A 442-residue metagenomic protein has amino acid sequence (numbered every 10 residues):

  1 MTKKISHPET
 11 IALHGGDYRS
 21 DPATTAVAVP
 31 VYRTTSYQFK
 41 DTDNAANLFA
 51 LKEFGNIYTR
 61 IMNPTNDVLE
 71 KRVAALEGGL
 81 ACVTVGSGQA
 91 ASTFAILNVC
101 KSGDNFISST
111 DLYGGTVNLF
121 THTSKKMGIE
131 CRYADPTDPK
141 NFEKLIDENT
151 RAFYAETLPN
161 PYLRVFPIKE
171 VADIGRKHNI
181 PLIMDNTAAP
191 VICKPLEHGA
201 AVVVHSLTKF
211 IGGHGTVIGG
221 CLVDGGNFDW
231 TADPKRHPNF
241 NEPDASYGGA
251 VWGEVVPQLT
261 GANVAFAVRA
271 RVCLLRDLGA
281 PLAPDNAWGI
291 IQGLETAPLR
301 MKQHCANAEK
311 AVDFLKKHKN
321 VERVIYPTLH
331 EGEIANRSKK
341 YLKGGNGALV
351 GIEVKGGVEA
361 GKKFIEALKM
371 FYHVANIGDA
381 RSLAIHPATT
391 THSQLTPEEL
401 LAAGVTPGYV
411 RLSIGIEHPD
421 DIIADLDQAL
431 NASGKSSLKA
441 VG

Functional and structural regions predicted by a protein language model:
M1-N56, L438-G442: N-terminal glycine-rich, Lys/His-bearing helix-loop that initiates the first secondary-structure elements of many
T2-K3, H14-S20, A81-N320: Conserved PLP-enzyme active-site core in the AAT-like
S36, D41-T93, G115-T123: Conserved N-terminal alpha-helix of the aminotransferase class I/II PLP-enzyme fold
S36, G225-F228, V354-G357: Short loop segments at secondary-structure junctions
F54, L80, N286, I290 (+2 more regions): Short amphipathic alpha-helical segments
L80, T121-H122, E148-R151, R300 (+2 more regions): PLP-dependent enzyme catalytic core of the Aspartate aminotransferase-like
L158, T187-A189, L329, K355 (+1 more regions): Active-site beta-loop-alpha junctions enriched in small/polar residues
M301, E309, D313-K316, N320-V410 (+1 more regions): Conserved C-terminal alpha-helix-loop-beta "cap" of PLP-dependent enzymes that closes/shapes the active-site mouth
